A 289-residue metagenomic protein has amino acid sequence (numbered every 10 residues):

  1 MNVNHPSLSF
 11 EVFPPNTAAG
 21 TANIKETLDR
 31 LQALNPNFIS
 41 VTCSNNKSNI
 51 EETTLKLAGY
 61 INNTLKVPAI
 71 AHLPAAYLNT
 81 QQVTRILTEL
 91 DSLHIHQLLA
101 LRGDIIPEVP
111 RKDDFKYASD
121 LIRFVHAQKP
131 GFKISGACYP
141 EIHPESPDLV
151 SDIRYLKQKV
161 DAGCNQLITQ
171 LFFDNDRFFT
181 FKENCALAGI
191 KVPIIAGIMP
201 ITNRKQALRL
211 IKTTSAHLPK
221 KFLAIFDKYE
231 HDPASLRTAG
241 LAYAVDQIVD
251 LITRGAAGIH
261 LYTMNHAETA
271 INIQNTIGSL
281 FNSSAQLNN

Functional and structural regions predicted by a protein language model:
M1-V41: Conserved N-terminal beta1-alpha1 strand-loop-helix module at the mouth
S7-N23, A69-Q81, S135-S151, K228-A242: Active-site mouth loops of central-metabolism enzymes
E11, I39, L90, K159 (+3 more regions): Conserved, mostly hydrophobic/aromatic
A19, D113, Y117-Y139, L187-L241 (+2 more regions): Active-site pocket-lining/capping segments in soluble small-molecule metabolic enzymes
T21-D29, K47-L65: Glycine-rich, positively charged N-terminal anion/phosphate-binding segment
N23, A75-E89, K112-Y117: Glycine-rich anion/phosphate-binding loops
N35-L57, D104-D113, C164-F178, M264-A267: Glycine-rich, proline-tolerant flexible connector loops at the mouths of alpha/beta enzymes
L78-E89, S151-Y155, F179-E183, N203-R209 (+1 more regions): Catalytic cores of alpha/beta
